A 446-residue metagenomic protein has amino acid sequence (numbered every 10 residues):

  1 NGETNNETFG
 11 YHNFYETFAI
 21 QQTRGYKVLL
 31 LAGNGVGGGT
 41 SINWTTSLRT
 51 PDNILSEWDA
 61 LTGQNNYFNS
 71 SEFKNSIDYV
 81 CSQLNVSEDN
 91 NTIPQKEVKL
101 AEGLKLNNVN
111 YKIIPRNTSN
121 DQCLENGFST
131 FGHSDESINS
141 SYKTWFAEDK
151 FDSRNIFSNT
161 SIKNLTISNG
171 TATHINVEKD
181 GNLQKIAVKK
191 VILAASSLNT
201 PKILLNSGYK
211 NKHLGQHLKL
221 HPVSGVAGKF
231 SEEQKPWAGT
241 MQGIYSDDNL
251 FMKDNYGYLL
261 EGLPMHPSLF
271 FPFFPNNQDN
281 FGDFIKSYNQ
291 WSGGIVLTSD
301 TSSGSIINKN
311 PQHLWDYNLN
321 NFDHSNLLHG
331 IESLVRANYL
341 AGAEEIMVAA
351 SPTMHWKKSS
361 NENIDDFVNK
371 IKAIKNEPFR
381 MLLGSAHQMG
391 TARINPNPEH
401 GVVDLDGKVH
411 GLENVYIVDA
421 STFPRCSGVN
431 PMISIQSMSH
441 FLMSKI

Functional and structural regions predicted by a protein language model:
N1-T4, L29, G35, T160 (+5 more regions): Glycine-rich loop(s) and the adjacent beta-strand/alpha-helix scaffold that form part
N5-D89, V296-S303: Redox-cofactor-proximal catalytic regions of oxidoreductases
Y26, G208-Y209, P311-I446: C-terminal lid/capping helical subdomain adjacent to the catalytic/cofactor pocket in oxidative enzymes
S41-T45, D59, V86-N91, G132-D135 (+2 more regions): Active-site rim elements
D52-D59, K202, S305-N308, V403 (+1 more regions): Cytochrome P450 core scaffold surrounding the K-helix E-X-X-R motif and the conserved "meander" helix-loop region
L55-D59, K74-C81, A101, F146 (+4 more regions): Non-transmembrane alpha-helical segments in soluble domains of secreted/periplasmic/extracellular proteins
L61, N211-N338, E345, S385-G390 (+3 more regions): FAD cofactor-binding and catalytic pocket of flavoenzymes
L61-N164, E345-I374, P378-M381: Conserved redox-cofactor binding core of oxidoreductases
